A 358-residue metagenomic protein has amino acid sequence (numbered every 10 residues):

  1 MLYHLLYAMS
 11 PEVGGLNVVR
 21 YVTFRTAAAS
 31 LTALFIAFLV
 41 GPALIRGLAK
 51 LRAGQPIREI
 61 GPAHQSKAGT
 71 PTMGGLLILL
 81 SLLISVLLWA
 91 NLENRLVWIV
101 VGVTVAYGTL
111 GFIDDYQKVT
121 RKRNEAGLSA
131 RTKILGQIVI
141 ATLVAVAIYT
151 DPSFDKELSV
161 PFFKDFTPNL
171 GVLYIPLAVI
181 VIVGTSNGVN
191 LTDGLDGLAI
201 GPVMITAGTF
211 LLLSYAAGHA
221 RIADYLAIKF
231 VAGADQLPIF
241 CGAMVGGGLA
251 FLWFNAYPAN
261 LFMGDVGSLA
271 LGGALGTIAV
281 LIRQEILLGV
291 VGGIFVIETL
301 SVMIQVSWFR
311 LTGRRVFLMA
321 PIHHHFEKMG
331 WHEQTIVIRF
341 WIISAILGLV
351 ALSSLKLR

Functional and structural regions predicted by a protein language model:
L2-L44, I78-G111, V144-D151, K156-L158 (+2 more regions): Alpha-helical transmembrane segments
L39-E59: Membrane-interface helix-loop junction between the first two transmembrane segments
G54-P62, R221-L226: Non-transmembrane, extramembrane segments of multi-pass ion/lipid transporters
I57-T70, K122-G136, H323, K328: Juxtamembrane helix-capping/reentrant segments at transmembrane boundaries
K67-L79, A130-I140, E333-I343: Select subsegments of transmembrane alpha-helices in polytopic membrane proteins, especially boundary-proximal
K118-L128, V160-P168: Membrane interface segments of multi-pass transport proteins and intramembrane proteases
A130-V139, P152, P161-F166: Glycine-rich, mobile lid/loop segments that gate access to catalytic sites or pores
